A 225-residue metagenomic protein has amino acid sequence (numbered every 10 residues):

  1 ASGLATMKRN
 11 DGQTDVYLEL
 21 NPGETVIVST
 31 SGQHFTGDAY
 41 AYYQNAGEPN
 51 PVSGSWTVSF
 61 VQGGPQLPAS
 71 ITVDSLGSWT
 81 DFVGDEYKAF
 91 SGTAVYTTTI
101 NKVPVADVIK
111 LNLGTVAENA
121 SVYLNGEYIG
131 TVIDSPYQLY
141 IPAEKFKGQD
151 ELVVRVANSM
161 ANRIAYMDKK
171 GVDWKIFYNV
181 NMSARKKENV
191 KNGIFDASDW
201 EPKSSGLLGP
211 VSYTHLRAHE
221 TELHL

Functional and structural regions predicted by a protein language model:
A1-T93, N101-V105, I129: Carbohydrate-binding surfaces of carbohydrate-active enzymes
D11-Q13, I133-Q138: Short, solvent-exposed loop/turn segments in extracellular or other extracytoplasmic domains
D15-Y17, Q138-A143: Exposed aromatic-hydrophobic patches
Q33-G54, N158-V211: Glycine/proline-rich low-complexity spacer/linker segments in large multi-domain proteins
I100-N125, V132-I133, L152-V156: Aromatic-lined ligand-binding clefts that engage carbohydrates, nucleic acids, or primary amines
K147-Q149: Extracellular Ig-like/FN3 beta-sandwich strand-entry sites
T214-L223: Conserved small/polar residues in nucleotide/adenosyl-binding loops
